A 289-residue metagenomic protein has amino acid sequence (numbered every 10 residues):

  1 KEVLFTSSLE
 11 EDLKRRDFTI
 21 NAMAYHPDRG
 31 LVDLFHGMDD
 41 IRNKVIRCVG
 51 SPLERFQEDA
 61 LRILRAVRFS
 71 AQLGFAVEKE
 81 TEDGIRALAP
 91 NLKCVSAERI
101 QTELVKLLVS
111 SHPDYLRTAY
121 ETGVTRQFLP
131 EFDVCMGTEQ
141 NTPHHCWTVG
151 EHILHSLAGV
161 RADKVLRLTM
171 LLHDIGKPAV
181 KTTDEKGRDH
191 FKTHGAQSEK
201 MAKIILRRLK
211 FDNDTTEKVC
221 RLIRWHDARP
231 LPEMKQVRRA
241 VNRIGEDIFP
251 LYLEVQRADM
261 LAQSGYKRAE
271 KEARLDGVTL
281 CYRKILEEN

Functional and structural regions predicted by a protein language model:
K1-N289: Catalytic cores of the polymerase beta-like nucleotidyltransferase superfamily and closely associated nucleotide
